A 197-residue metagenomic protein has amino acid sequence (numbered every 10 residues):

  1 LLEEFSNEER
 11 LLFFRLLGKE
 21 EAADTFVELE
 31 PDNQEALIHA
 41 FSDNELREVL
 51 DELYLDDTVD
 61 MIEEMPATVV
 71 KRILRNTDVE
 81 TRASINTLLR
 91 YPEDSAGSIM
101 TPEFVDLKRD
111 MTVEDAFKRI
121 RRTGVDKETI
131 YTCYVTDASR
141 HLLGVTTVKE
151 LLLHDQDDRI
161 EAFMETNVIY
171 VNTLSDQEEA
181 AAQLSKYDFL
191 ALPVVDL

Functional and structural regions predicted by a protein language model:
L1-L197: Hydrophobic packing positions in regular secondary-structure scaffolds
